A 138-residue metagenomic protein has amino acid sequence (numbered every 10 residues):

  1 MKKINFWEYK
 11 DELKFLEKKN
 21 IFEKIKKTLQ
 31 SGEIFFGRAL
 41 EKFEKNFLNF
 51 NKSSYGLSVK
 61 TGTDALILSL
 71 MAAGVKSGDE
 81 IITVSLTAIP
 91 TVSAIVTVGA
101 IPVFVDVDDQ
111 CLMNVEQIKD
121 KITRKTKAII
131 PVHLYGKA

Functional and structural regions predicted by a protein language model:
M1-A72, K76, T97: Conserved PLP-binding active-site segment in aminotransferase class I/II-type PLP enzymes
M71-A138: PLP-dependent aminotransferase-like
